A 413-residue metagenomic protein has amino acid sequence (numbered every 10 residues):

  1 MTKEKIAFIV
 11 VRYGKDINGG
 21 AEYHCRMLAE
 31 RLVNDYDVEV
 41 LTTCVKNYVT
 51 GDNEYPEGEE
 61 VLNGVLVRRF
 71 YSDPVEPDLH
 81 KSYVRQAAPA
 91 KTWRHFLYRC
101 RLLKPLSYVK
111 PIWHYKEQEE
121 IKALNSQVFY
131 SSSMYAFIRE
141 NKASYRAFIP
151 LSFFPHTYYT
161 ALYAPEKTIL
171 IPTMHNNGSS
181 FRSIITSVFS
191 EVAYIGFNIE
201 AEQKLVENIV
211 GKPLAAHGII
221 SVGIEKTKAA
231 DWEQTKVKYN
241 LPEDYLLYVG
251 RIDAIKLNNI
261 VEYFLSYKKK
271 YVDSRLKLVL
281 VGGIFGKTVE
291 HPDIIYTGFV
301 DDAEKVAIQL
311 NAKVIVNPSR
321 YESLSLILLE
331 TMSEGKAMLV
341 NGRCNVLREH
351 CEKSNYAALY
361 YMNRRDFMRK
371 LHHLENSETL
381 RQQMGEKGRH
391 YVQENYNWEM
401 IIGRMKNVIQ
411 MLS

Functional and structural regions predicted by a protein language model:
A7, G196, Y239-K256, V261-F264: Conserved donor-binding/catalytic core segment of Leloir-type glycosyltransferases
H175-N176, A201-E202, I219-A230, R251-D253 (+1 more regions): Short beta-strand->alpha-helix junction loop in the catalytic core of nucleotide-activated group-transfer enzymes
G282-V306, V314: Nucleotide-activated donor-binding/catalytic signature segment of Leloir-type glycosyltransferases, i.e., the conserved
V306, L324-S333, L347-E349: Short alpha-helical segment that forms part of, or immediately flanks, the ligand-binding pocket in carbohydrate-active
R320: Aromatic "clamp/platform" in nucleotide-sugar-dependent glycosyltransferases that forms part of the donor/acceptor
A337-N341: Short hydrophobic beta-strand element within catalytic cores of glycosyltransferases and related nucleotide-activated
H350, H373, L380-E394, I401-N407: A short, well-ordered alpha-helix in the C-terminal region of glycosyltransferases
S354-R365, H373-E378: Conserved acidic donor-binding segment of nucleotide-sugar-dependent glycosyltransferases
